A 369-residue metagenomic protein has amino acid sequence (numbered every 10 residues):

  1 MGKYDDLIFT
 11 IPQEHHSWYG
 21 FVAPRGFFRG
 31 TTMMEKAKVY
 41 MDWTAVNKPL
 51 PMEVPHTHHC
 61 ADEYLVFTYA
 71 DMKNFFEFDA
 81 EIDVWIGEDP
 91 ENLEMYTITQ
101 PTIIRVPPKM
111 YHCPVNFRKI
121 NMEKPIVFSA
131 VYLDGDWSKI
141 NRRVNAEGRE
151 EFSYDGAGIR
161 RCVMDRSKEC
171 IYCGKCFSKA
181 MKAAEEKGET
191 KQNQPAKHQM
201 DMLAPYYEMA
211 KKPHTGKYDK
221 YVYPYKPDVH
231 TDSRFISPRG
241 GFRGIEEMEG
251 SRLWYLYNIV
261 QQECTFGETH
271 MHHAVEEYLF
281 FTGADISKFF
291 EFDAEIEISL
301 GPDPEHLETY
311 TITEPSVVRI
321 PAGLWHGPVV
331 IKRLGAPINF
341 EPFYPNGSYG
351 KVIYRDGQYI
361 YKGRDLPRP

Functional and structural regions predicted by a protein language model:
M1-H56, D155-V163, K191-H270: A short, N-terminal "cap"/entry segment at the start of jelly-roll beta-barrel domains of the cupin/DSBH fold
G2-I11, V115-V163, Q194-Y225, V329-P369: Double-stranded beta-helix
P49-P51, I86-N92, P108-H112, Q262-C264 (+2 more regions): Short acidic (Asp/Glu) patches
H59-A61, H273-V275: Short coil-to-beta strand junction motifs in C2/discoidin
F67-T99, F281-T313, V352-I353: A short beta-strand-loop-beta hairpin characteristic of the jelly-roll/cupin
Y96-R118, Y310-K332: Conserved metal-binding segment of the jelly-roll/cupin
C162-M181: Cysteine-cluster motifs in flexible loop/terminal segments that predominantly coordinate metals
